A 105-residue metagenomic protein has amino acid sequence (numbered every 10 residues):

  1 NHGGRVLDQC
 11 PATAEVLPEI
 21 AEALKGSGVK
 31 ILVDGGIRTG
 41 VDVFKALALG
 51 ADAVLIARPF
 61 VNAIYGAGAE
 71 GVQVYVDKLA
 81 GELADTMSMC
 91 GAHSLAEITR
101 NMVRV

Functional and structural regions predicted by a protein language model:
N1-P11, V61-I64: Glycine-rich, proline-tolerant flexible connector loops at the mouths of alpha/beta enzymes
E15-V33, R38-V105: Alpha/beta catalytic cores of nucleotide-metabolism and tRNA/nucleoside-modifying enzymes
